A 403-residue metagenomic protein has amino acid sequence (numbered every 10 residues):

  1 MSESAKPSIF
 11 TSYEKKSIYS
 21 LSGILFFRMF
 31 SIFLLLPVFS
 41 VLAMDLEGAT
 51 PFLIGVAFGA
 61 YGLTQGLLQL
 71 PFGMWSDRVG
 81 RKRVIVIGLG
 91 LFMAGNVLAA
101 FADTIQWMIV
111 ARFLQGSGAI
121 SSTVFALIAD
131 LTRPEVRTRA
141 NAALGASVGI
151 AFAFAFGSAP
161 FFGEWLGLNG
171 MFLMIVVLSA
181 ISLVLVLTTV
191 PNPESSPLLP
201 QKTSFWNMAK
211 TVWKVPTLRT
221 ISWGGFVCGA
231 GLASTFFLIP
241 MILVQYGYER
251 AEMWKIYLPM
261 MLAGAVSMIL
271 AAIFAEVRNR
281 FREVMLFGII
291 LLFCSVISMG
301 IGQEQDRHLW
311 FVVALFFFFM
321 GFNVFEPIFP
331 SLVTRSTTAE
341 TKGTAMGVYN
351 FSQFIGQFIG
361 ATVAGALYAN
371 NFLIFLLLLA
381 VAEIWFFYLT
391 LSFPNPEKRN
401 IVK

Functional and structural regions predicted by a protein language model:
S2-E14, P191-S222: Juxtamembrane intracellular "pre-TM" segments in multi-pass secondary transporters
G62-L70, F152-A153, M261-I269, Q357-F358: Residue-level signature of mid-helix packing/kink "hotspots" within the transmembrane helices of 12-pass Major
L67-D103: Conserved MFS/SLC helix-loop-helix module at the cytosolic interface between two early adjacent transmembrane helices
Q69-G80, S267-R280, Y368: Helix-to-loop junctions at the C-terminal end of transmembrane segments in multipass secondary transporters
R83-V97, V176, E283-S298: Structural signature of the two symmetry-related core transmembrane helices
A111-G149: Cytoplasmic helix-loop-helix junction between adjacent transmembrane helices in 12-TM secondary transporters
V177-S196, F387-F393: C-terminal membrane-cytosol helix-exit motif in multi-pass small-molecule transporters
R282-F329: C-terminal transmembrane helical hairpin of 12-TM major facilitator-type secondary transporters
